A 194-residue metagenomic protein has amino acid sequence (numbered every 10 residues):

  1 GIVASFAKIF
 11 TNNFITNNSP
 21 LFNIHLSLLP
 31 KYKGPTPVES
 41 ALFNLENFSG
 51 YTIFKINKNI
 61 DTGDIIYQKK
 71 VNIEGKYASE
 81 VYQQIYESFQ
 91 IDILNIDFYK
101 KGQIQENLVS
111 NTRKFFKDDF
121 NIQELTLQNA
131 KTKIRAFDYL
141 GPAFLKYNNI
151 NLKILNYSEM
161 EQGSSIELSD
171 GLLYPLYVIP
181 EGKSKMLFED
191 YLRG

Functional and structural regions predicted by a protein language model:
I2-K114, D118: Donor/substrate-binding cores of folate-linked one-carbon enzymes
E106-G194: Internal anion-binding site segments
